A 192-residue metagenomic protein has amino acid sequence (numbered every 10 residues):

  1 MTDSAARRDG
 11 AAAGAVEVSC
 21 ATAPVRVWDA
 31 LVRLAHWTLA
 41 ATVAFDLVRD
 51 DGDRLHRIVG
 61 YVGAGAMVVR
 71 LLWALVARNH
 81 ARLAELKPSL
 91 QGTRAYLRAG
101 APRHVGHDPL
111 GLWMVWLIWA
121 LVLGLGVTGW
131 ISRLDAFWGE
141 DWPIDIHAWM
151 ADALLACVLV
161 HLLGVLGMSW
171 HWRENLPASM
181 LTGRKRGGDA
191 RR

Functional and structural regions predicted by a protein language model:
M1-R192: Membrane-embedded alpha-helical bundles that constitute the cytochrome b-like, heme-associated redox core of multi-pass
